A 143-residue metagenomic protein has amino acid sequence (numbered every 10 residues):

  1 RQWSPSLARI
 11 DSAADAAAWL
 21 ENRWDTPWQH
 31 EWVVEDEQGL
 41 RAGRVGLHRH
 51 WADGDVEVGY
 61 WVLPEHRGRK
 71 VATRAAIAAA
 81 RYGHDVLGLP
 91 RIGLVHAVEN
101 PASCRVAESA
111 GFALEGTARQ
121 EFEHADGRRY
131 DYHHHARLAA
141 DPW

Functional and structural regions predicted by a protein language model:
R1-E65, Y82, V86, E123 (+1 more regions): GNAT-family acyltransferases
G43, N100, G111: Conserved phosphate-binding and hydrolysis motifs of nucleotide-dependent enzymes
R44-G46, G93, R105, S109 (+1 more regions): Secondary-structure boundary/capping motif
Y60-V62, G68-D85, P101-S109: Conserved acetyl-CoA-binding loop-helix of GNAT-fold acetyltransferases
R74, R91-I92, E115: A local structural micro-motif
D85-V95: Conserved GNAT acetyl-CoA-binding A-motif
V95, A113-Y130: Conserved catalytic-core motifs of GNAT/GCN5-like acyltransferases
